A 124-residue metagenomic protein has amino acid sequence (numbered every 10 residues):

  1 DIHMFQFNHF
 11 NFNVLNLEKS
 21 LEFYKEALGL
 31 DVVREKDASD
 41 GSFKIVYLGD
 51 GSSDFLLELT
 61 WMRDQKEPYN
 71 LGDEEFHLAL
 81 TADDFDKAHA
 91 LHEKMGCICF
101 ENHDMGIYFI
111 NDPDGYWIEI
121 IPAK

Functional and structural regions predicted by a protein language model:
H3, V33-K36, Y47, D86-K124: Vicinal oxygen chelate
F5, N11-D54, F109: Core segments of cupin and vicinal oxygen chelate
F7-H9, D73-L78: Eukaryotic phosphotyrosine signaling hubs
G51-F55, D64-K66, F85-D86: Short, charged/polar surface micro-motifs in flexible loops or helix N-caps
S52-L57, G115-I118: Short, charged/polar, Gly/Pro-enriched secondary-structure boundary elements
L78-T81, F85: Mid-chain, well-packed structural core segment of small domains
